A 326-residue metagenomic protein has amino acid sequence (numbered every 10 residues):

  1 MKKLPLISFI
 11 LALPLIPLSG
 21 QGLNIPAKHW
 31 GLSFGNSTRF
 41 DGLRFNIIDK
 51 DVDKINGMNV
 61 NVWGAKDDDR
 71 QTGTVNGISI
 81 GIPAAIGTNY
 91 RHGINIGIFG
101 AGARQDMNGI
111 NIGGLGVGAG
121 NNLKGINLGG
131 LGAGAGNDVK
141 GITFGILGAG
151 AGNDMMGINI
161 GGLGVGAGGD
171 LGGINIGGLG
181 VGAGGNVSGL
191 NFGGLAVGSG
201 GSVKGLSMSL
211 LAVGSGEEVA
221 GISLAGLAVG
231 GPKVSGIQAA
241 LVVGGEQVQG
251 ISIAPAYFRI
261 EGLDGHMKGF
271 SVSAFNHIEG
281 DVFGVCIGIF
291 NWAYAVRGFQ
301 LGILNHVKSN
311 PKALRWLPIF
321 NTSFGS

Functional and structural regions predicted by a protein language model:
M1-L23: Bacterial Sec-dependent N-terminal signal peptides
G20-S326: Surface-exposed, glycine- and small/polar-enriched segments that build interaction surfaces at terminal
